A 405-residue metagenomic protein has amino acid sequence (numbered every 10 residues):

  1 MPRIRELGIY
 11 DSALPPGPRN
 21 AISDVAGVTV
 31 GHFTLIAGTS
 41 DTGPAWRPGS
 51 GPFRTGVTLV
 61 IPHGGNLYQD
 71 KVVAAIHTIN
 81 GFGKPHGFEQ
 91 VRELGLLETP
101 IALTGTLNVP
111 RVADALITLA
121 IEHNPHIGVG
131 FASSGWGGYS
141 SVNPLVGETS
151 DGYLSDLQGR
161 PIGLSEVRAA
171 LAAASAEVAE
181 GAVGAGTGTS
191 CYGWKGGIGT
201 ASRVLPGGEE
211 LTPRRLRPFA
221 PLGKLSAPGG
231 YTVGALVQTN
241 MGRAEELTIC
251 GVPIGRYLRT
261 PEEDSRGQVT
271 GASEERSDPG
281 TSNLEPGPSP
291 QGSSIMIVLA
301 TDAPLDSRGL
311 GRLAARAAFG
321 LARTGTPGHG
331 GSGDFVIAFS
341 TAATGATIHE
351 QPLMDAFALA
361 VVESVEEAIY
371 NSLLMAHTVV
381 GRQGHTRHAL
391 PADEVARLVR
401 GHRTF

Functional and structural regions predicted by a protein language model:
M1-R215, F219-G267, G271, E275 (+1 more regions): Alpha/propeptide regions of enzymes that mature by internal proteolysis
P286: ABC-family P-loop ATPase nucleotide-binding domains
